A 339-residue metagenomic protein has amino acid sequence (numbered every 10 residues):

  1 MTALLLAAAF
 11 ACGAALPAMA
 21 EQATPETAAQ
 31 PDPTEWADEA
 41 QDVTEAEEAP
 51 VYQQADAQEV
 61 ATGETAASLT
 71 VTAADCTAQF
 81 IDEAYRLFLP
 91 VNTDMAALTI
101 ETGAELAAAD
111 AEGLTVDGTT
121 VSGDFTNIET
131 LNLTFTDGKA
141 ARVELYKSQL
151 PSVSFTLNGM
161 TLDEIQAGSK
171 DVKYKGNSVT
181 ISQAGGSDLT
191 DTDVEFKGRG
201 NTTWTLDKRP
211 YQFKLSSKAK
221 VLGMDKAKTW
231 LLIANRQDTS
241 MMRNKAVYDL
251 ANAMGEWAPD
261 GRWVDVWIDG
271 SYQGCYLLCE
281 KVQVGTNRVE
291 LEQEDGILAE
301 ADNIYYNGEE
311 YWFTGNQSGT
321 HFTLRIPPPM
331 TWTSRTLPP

Functional and structural regions predicted by a protein language model:
A3-G13: Bacterial N-terminal signal peptides
C12-E26: Sec-dependent signal peptide cleavage junction
E21, P31-P339: Phosphate/dinucleotide-binding and metal-coordinating scaffold of catalytic cores in nucleotide-dependent enzymes
